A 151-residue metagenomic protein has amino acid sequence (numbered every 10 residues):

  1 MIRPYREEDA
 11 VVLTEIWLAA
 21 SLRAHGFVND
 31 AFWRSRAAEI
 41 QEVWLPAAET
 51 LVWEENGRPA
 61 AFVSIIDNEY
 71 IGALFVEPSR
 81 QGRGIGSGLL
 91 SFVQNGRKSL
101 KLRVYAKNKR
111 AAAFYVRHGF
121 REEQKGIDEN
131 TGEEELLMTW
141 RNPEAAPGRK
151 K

Functional and structural regions predicted by a protein language model:
M1-E15: A short beta-loop-alpha structural element at the N-terminal edge of CoA-dependent acyl/N-acetyltransferase catalytic
E15-Q41: Conserved GNAT-fold acetyl-CoA-binding loop/helix
Q41-V52, Y70: A short helix-loop-beta-strand connector motif used in the catalytic cores of GNAT acetyltransferases and, in some
A48-A61, I66: Conserved beta-hairpin
I71-Q81, V104-Y105: A short, internal acetyl-CoA/4′-phosphopantetheine-binding micro-motif in the GNAT/acyltransferase core
V76, G82-N95, A113-R117: Conserved acetyl-CoA-binding loop-helix of GNAT-fold acetyltransferases
S87-G88, K107-Q124, D128-L136: Conserved active-site alpha-helix within GNAT-family acetyltransferase domains
N95-K107: Conserved GNAT acetyl-CoA-binding A-motif
